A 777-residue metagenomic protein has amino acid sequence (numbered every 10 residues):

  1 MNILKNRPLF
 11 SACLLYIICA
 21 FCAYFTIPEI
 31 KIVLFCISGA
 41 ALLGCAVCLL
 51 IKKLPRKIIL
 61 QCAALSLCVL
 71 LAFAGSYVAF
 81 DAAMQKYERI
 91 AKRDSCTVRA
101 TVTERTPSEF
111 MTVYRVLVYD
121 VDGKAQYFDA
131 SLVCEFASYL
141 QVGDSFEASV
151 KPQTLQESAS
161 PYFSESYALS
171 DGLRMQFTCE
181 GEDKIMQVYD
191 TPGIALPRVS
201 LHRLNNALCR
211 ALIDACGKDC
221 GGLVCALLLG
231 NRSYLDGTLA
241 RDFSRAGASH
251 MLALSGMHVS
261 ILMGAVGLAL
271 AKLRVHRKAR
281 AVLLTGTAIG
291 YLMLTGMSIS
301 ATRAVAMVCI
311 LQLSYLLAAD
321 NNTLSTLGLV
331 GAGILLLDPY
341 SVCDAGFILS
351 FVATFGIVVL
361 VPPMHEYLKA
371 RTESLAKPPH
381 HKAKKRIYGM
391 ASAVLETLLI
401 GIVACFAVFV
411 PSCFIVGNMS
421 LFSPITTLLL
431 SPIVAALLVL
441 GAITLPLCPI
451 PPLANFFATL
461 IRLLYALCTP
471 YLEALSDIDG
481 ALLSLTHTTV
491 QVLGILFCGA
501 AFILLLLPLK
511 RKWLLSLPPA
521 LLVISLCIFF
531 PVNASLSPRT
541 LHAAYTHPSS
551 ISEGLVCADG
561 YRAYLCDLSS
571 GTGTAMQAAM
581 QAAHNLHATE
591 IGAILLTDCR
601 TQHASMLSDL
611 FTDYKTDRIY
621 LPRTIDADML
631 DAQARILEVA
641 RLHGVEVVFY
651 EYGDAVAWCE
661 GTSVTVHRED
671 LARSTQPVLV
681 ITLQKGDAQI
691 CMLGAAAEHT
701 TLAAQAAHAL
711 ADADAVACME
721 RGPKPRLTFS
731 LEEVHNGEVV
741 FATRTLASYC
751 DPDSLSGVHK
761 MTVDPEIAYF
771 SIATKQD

Functional and structural regions predicted by a protein language model:
M1-T26, S314, G333, I443-A474 (+1 more regions): Hydrophobic alpha-helical segments
M1-Y87: N-terminal leader/targeting segments
N2, F73-H250, Q577, Q581 (+5 more regions): Membrane-interface helix/helix-cap signal primarily in integral membrane proteins
L4, L54, F177, G237-F422 (+1 more regions): Hydrophobic alpha-helical transmembrane segments in multi-pass membrane proteins
C19, A100, G346, V408 (+2 more regions): Residue-level signal for inorganic ion chemistry
E29, Y119-K124, E135-K151, F163 (+4 more regions): Non-globular, low-confidence helical/coil segments that flank catalytic cores
K31-L42, L349-S350, T427-I433, V490-G494: Alpha-helical transmembrane segments of polytopic membrane proteins
L201, N205-C216, I387, A391 (+5 more regions): Membrane-interacting alpha-helical segments
